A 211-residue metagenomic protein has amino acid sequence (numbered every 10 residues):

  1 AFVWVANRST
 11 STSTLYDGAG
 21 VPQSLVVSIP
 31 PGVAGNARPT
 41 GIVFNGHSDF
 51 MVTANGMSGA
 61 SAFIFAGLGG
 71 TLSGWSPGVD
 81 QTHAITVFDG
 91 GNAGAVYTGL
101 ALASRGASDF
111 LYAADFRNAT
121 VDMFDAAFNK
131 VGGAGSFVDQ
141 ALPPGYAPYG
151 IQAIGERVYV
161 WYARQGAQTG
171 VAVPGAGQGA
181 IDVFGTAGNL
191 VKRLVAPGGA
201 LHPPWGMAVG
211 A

Functional and structural regions predicted by a protein language model:
A1-V3, P31-A62, G69-T71, D89-L111 (+5 more regions): Beta-rich, blade/repeat-based domains predominating in secreted/periplasmic proteins but also intracellular
V5-S28: Beta-propeller domains
T10, G20-P22, V79, N118 (+2 more regions): Short coil turn/linker residues within repeat-based beta-strand modules
S11-T14, L72, A119-V121, I181: Structural signal for beta-propeller blades
Y16-G18, W75, F124, F184: Hydrophobic/aromatic beta-strand positions that recur at structurally equivalent sites within the blades
Q23-V33, Q81-G91, K130-L142, N189-G199: A short beta-strand motif characteristic of beta-propeller blades
F124, A176-A187: Beta-propeller blade signature
